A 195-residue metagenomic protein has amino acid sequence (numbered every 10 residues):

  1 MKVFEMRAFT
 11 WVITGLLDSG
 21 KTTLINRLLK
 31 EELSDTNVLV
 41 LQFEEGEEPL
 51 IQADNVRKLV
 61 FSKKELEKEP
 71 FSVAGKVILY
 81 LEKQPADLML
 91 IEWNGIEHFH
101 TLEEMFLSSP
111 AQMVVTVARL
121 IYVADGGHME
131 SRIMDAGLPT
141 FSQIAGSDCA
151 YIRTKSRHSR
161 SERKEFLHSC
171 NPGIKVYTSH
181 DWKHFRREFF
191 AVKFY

Functional and structural regions predicted by a protein language model:
M1-K2, S147: Polar low-complexity intrinsically disordered regions
V3-T14, S19, T23-R119, D125-E130: Nucleotide-state-sensitive switch-loop elements of NTP-binding domains
I13, H158-Y195: P-loop/Walker A phosphate-binding loop and immediately adjacent motor/lid segment at beta-alpha junctions
Q42-F43, L138, E165, F185: Residue-level signal for alpha-helical context at structural boundaries
V56-K58, P139, F194: Short, hinge-like loop/turn segments at secondary-structure boundaries
W93-N171, K175: Phosphate/Mg2+-binding loops and adjacent switch elements in nucleotide/diphosphate-handling enzyme cores
